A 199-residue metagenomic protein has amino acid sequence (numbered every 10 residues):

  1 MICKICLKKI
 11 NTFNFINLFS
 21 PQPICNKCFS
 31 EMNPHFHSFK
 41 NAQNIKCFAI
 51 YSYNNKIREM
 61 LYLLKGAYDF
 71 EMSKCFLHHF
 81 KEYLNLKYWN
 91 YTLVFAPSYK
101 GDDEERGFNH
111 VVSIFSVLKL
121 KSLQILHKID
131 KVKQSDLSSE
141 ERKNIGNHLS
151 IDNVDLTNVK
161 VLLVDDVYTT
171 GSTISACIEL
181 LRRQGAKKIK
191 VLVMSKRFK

Functional and structural regions predicted by a protein language model:
M1-K199: Glycine-rich phosphate/pyrophosphate-handling loop used in enzymes and phosphotransfer proteins
